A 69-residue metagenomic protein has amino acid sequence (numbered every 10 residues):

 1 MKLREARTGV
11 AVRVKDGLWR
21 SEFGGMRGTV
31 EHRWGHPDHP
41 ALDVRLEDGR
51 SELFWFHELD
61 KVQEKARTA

Functional and structural regions predicted by a protein language model:
L3-T68: Basic/aromatic-rich interaction segments and small domains that mediate binding to polyanionic partners
